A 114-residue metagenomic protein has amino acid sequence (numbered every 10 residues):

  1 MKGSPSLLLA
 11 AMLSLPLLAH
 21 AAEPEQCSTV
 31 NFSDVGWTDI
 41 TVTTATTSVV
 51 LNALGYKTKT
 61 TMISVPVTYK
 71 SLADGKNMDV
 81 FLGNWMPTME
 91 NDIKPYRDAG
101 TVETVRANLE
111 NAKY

Functional and structural regions predicted by a protein language model:
M1-L8: Bacterial N-terminal signal peptides that target proteins for export
L8-P16: Bacterial N-terminal signal peptides
L17-A21: Sec/Tat signal peptide C-region and signal peptidase I cleavage site
E23-Q26, V35-Y114: Short, glycine-/small- and polar/acidic-enriched structural segments that line small-molecule recognition paths
N31-S33: Short, well-ordered beta-strand segments
